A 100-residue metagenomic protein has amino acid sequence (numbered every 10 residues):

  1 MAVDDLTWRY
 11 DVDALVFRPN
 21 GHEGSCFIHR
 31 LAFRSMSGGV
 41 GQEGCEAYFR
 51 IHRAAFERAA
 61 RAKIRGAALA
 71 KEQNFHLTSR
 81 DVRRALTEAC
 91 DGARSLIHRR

Functional and structural regions predicted by a protein language model:
M1-S25: Short, charged/polar N-terminal "headpieces" of proteins
L6, D13, H29, G44-C45 (+2 more regions): A general marker of short, structured functional hotspots
N20-E23, G38, R65, D91: Feature targets compositionally biased, intrinsically disordered low-complexity regions with long contiguous runs
S25-C26, F49: Alpha-helix N-cap/helix-initiation sites
I28-S37: Short acidic, glycine/tyrosine-flanked loop/strand segments centered on an H-E-D-like triad
G41: Single-stranded RNA-binding regions, centering on S1/OB-family and related RNA-binding modules
C45-R100: Acidic, low-complexity intrinsically disordered segments
